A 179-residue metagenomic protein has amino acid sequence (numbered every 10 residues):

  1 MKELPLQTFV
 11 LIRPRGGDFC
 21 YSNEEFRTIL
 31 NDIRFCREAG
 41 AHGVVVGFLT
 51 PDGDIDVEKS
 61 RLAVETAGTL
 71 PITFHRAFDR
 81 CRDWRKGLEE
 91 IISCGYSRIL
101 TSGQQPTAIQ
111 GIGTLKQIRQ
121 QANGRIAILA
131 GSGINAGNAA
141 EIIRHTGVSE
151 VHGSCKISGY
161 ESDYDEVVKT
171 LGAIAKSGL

Functional and structural regions predicted by a protein language model:
M1-G16, I55-A77, Q110-A136, D165-L179: Alpha-helix-loop-beta-strand connector modules within alpha/beta enzyme cores
M1-S60: Glycine/small-residue-rich loop that forms an oxyanion/phosphate-binding "nest" at active or ligand-binding sites
R15-E24, L49-I55, F78-R82, G103-Q110 (+2 more regions): Short, small-residue-enriched loops and turns at beta-alpha junctions that line or gate enzyme active sites
G17-F35, D79-C94, L115-I128, I134-E150: Catalytic cores of alpha/beta
I29, H42-I55, T73-C81, L88 (+2 more regions): Catalytic beta/alpha-barrel core
F35-P51, Y96-I109, T146-V167: Glycine-rich phosphate-binding active-site loops on the catalytic face of alpha/beta enzymes
C36-G47, A67, G87, T101-S102 (+6 more regions): Small-side-chain structural scaffolding
